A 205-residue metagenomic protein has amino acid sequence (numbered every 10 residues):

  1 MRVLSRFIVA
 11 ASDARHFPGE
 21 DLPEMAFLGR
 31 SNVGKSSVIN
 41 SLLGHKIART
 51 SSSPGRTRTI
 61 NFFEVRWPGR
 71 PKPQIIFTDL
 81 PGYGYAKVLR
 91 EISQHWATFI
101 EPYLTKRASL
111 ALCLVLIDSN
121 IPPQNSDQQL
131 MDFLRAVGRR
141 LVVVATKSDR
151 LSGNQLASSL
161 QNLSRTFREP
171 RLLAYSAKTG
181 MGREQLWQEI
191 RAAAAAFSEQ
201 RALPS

Functional and structural regions predicted by a protein language model:
M1-Y85: Conserved G1/Walker A P-loop phosphate-binding module
R2-R15, R150-S205: Canonical P-loop GTPase G-domain recognition
R15, K46, Y85-V88, Q124 (+2 more regions): Conserved protein kinase catalytic core
F17, T57-F62, I75, P81-A111 (+1 more regions): Switch II of P-loop NTPase G domains
D21-L22, N40-L42, R90-S93, Q128-D132 (+2 more regions): Short, glycine/charged-enriched secondary-structure capping and boundary segments
R56, G82-G84, N120-P122, K147-S152 (+1 more regions): Conserved nucleotide-binding/hydrolysis micro-motifs of P-loop NTPases
F63, T146, L186: Residue-level signal for inorganic ion chemistry
F99-R171: Conserved C-terminal guanine-recognition region of P-loop GTPase G domains, centered on the G4
